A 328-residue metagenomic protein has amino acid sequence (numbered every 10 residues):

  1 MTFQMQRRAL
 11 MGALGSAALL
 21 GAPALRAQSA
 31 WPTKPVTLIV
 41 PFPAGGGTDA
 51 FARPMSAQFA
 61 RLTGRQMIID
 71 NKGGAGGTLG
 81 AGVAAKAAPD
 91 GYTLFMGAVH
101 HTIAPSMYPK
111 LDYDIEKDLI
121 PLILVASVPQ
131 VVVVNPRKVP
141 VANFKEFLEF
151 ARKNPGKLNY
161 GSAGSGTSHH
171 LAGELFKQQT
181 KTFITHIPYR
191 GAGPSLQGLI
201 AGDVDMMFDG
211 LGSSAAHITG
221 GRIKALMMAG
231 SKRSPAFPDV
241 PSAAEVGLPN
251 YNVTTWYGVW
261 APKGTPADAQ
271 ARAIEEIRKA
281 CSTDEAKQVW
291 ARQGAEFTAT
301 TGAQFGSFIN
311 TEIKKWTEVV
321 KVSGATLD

Functional and structural regions predicted by a protein language model:
T2-A9, A17-A30: N-terminal twin-arginine translocation
A9, L14, A18, P35 (+15 more regions): Conserved functional loop/turn residues at catalytic and ligand-binding sites
A27-K117, K157, K181-D205, A299 (+1 more regions): N-terminal (or domain-start) structured segment
T33-P35, T219, E245, A267-D328: An extracytoplasmic/periplasmic, membrane-proximal ligand-sensing/linker region
K86-G91, S106-P194, A243, W256-V289: Hinge/capping helix and adjacent helix->loop/strand transition within the periplasmic-binding protein
M96-H101, S162, A192, F208-S214 (+3 more regions): Beta->alpha turn/N-cap motifs
H101-K110, H170, K177-Q179, D205-V240: A ligand-binding cleft/hinge motif common to bilobed small-molecule-binding domains
S127, S214-S282, T311-K314: C-terminal lobe and pocket-closing loops of periplasmic/extracytoplasmic Venus-flytrap solute-binding proteins
